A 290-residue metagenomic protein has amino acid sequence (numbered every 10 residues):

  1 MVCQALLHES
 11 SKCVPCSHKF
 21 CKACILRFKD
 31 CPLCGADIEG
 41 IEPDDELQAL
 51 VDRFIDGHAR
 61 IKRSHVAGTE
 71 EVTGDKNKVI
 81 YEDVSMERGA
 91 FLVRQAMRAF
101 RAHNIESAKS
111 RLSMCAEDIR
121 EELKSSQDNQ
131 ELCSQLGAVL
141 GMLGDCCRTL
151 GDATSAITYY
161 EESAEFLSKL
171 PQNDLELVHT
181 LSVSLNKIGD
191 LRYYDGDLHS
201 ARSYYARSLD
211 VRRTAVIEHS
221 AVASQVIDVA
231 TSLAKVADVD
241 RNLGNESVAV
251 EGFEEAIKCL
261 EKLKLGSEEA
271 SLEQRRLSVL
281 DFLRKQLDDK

Functional and structural regions predicted by a protein language model:
M1-P15, K19-A49: RING-type zinc-finger domain of E3 ubiquitin ligases
N77-D83, I119-C133, F166-V178, R213-Q225 (+1 more regions): Flexible helix-coil transition and linker loops at the boundaries of alpha-helical arrays
V79-E121, D145-T149: Alpha-helical segment of the N-proximal tetratricopeptide repeat
E87, R94, Q135, M142 (+6 more regions): "A position-specific structural signal for the A-helix of alpha-solenoid helical repeats
A90, E131, A138, T158 (+7 more regions): Residue register of alpha-helical TPR repeats
